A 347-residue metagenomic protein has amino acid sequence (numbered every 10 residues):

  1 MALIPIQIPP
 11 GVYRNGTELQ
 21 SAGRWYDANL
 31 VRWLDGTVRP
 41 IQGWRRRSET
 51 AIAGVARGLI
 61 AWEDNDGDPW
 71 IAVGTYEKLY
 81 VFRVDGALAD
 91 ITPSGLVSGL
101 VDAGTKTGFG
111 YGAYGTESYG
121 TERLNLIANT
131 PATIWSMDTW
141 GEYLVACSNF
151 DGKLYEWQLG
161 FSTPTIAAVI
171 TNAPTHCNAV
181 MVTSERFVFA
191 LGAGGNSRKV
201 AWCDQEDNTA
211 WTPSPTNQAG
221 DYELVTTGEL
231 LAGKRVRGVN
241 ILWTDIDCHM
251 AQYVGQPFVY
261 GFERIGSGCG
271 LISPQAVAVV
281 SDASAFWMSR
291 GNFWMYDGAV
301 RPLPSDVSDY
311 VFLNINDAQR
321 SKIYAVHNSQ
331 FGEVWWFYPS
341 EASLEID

Functional and structural regions predicted by a protein language model:
M1-S118, H176-H249, Y338-D347: N-terminal beta-propeller domains
I4, T226-D347: Beta-sheet-dominated scaffold domains
A51-W62, E117-W140, I170-V182, N217-R235 (+2 more regions): Short coil-to-beta transitions that initiate beta-strands within beta-rich domains
Y80, L154-Y155, H249, W294: WD40 beta-propeller blade core
V84-G86, Q158-S162, Y253-Q256, A299: Short loop/turn segments that connect beta-strands within beta-propeller blades
A89-L100, T165-T171, P213-N217, Y260-I265 (+1 more regions): Beta-propeller fold detector
T139-A168: Hydrophobic or amphipathic alpha-helical targeting/insertion segments
V145, F150, I170-A173, N178-M181 (+2 more regions): Early transmembrane alpha-helices of polytopic membrane proteins
